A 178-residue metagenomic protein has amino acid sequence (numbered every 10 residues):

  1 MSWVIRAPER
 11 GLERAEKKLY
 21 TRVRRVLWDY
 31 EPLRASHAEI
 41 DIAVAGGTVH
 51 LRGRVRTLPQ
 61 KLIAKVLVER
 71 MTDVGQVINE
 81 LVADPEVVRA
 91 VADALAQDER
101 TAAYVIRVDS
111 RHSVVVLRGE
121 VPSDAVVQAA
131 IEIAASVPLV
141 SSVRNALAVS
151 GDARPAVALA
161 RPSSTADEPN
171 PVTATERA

Functional and structural regions predicted by a protein language model:
M1-A178: N-terminal targeting leaders
